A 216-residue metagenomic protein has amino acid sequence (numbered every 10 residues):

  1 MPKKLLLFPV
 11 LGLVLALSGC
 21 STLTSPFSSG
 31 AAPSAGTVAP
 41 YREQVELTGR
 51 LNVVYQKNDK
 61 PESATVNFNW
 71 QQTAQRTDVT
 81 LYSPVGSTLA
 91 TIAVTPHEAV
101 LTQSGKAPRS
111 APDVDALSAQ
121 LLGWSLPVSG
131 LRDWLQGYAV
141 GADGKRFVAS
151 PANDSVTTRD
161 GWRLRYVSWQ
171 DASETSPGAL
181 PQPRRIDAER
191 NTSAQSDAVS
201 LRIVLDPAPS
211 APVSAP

Functional and structural regions predicted by a protein language model:
M1-V10: Bacterial N-terminal signal peptides that target proteins for export
V14-V38: Bacterial Sec signal peptide processing site at the extreme N-terminus
S29-V54, N69: Post-signal peptide N-terminal segment of mature Sec-exported envelope proteins
P40-E46, P61-E62, W70-Q75, P177-P181: Edge/loop elements at the starts and ends of beta-strands within beta-rich repeat scaffolds
V53-A64, L81: Flexible, membrane-facing loop/turn or short amphipathic-helix motifs that contact lipid bilayers or gate lipid-binding
R76-S125: An acidic-aromatic
G105-W162: Flexible, processing/modification-adjacent segments and terminal tails in exported/periplasmic/extracellular proteins
V140-P216: Gly/Pro-enriched, hydrophobic low-complexity segments that function as extracytoplasmic propeptides/linkers
